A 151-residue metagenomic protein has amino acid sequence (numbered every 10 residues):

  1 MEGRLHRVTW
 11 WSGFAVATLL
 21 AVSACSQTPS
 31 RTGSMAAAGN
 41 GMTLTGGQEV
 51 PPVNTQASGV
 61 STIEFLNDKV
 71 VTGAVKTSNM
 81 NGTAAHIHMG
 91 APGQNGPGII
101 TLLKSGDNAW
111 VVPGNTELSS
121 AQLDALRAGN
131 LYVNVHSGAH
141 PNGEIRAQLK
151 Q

Functional and structural regions predicted by a protein language model:
E2-L5, W11-G13, L19-A85, M89-Q151: Metal-centered catalytic cores of metalloenzymes
